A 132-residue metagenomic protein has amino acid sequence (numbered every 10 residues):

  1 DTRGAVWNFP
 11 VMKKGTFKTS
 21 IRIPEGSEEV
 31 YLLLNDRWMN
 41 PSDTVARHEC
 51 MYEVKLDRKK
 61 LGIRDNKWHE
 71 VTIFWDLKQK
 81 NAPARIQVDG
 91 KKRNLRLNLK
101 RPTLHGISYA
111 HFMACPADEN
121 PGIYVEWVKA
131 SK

Functional and structural regions predicted by a protein language model:
D1-D57: Secretory/extracellular carbohydrate-interaction modules and structurally similar beta-sandwich "look-alikes"
R3-P10, D57-I63, L99, M113-C115: Beta-strand-rich interaction surfaces with strong enrichment in secreted/lumenal proteins
V11-G15, P24-G26, I63-K67, K78 (+1 more regions): Solvent-exposed loop and beta-edge segments used for protein-protein assembly and interaction
F17-T19, N66-K78, A82-I86: Short tryptophan-centered beta-strand motifs in secreted/extracellular beta-sheet-rich domains of glycan-recognition
N40-S42, K91-R96: Surface-exposed loop/edge segments in extracytoplasmic proteins
C50-T72: Short, aromatic/His-centered strand-loop micro-motif at the edge of beta-sheets
V71, V125-A130: Extracellular beta-strand elements of beta-rich domains used for carbohydrate recognition/degradation or cell-matrix
L95-W127: Flexible glycan-contacting loops in extracellular carbohydrate-active proteins
